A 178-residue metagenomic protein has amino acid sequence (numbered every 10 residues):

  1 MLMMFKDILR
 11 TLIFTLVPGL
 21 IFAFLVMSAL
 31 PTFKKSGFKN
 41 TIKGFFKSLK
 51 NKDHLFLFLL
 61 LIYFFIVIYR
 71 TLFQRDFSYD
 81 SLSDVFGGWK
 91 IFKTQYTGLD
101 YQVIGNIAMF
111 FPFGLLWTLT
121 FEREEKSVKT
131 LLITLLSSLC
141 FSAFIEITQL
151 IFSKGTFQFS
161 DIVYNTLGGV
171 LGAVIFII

Functional and structural regions predicted by a protein language model:
M1-K154, F159, A173-I178: Bulky hydrophobic segments
